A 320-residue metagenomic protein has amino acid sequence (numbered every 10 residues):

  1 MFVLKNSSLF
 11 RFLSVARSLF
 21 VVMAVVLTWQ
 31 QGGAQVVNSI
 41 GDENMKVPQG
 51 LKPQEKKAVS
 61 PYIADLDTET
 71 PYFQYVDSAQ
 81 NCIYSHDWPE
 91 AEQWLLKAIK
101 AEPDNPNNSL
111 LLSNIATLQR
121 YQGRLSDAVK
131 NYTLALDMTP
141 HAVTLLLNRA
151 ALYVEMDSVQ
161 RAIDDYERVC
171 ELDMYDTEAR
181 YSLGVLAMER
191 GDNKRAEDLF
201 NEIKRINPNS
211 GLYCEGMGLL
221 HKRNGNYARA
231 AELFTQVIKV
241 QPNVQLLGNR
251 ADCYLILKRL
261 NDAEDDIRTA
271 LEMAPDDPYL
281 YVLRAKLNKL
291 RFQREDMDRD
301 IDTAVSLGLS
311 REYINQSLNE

Functional and structural regions predicted by a protein language model:
P71, N105-N108, A142, D176 (+4 more regions): Residue-level recognition of tetratricopeptide repeat
Y84-S85, L118-Y121, E155-M156, E189-R190 (+3 more regions): Register position in tetratricopeptide repeats
A101-D104, M138, L172, I206 (+3 more regions): Structural marker of alpha-solenoid helical repeat scaffolds
N108-L111, L145, A179, Y213 (+3 more regions): TPR alpha-solenoid repeat register
L110-N114, N148, S182-V185, G216 (+3 more regions): Canonical tetratricopeptide repeat
